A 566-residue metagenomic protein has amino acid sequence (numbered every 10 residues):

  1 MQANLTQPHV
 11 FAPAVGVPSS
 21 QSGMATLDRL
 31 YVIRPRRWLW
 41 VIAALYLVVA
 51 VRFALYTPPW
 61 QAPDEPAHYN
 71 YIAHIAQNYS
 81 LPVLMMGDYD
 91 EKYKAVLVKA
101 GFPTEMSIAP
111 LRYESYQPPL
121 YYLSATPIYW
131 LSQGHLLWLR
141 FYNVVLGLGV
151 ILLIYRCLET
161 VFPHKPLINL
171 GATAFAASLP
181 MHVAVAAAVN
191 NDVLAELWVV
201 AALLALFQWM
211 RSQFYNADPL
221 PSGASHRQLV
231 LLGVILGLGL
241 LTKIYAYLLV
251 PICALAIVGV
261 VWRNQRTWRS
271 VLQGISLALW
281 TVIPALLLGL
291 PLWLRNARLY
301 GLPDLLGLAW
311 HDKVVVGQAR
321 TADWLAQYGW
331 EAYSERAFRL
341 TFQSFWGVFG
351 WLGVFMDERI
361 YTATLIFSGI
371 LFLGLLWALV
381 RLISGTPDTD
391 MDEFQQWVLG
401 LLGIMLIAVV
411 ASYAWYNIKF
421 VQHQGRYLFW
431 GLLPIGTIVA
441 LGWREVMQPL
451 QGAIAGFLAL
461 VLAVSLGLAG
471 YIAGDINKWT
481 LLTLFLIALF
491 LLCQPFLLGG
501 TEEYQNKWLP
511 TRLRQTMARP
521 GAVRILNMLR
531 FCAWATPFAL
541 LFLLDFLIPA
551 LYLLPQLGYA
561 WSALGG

Functional and structural regions predicted by a protein language model:
R37, L136-L137, I154-S178, E196-L197: Transmembrane-helix signature of polytopic, membrane-embedded enzymes that assemble or transfer cell-envelope glycans
I42-A44, V234-I235, C253-A254, W268-W293 (+3 more regions): Hydrophobic alpha-helical membrane-interfacial segments at the cytosolic entry of transmembrane helices
P63, Y142-L146, G171-S178, H182-L206 (+3 more regions): Multi-pass, polyprenyl lipid-linked donor-dependent membrane glycosyltransferases
A73-L139, W310-T362: Interfacial juxtamembrane loops and adjacent helix segments that form the catalytic/substrate-binding surfaces
A205, R211-P219, L249-I283: Perimembrane helix-loop-helix junctions
Q228-I244, V250, P284, A463-G467: Membrane-interface alpha helices of multi-pass inner-membrane proteins
G274-G374, L543-L553: Membrane-lumen/periplasm interface segments of specific transmembrane helices in polyprenyl phosphate-linked
Q343-E393, I487-E502: Hydrophobic, aromatic-rich transmembrane alpha-helices and their immediate juxtamembrane boundary segments
